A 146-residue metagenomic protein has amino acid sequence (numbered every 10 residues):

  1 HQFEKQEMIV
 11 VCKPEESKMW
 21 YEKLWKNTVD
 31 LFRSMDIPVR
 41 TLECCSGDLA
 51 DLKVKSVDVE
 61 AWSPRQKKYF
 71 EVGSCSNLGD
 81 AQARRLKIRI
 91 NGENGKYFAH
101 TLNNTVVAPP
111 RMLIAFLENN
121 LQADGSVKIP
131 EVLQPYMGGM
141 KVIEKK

Functional and structural regions predicted by a protein language model:
H1-K146: TRNA-recognition modules of translation machinery and tRNA-sensing kinases, especially anticodon-binding
